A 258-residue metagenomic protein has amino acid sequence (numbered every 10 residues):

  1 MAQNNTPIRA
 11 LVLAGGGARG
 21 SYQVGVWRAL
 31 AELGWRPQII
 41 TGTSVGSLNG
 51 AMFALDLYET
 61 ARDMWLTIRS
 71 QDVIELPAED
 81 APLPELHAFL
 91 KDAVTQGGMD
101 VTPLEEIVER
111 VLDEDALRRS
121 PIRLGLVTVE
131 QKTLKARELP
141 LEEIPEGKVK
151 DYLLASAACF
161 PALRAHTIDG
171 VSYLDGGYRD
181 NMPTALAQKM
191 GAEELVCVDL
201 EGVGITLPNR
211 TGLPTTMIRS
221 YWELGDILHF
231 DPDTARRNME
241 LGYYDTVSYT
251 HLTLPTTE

Functional and structural regions predicted by a protein language model:
M1-T43, A51-L252: Patatin-like phospholipase
T253-E258: A short, hydrophobic C-terminal helix/tail in secreted or cell-surface proteins
